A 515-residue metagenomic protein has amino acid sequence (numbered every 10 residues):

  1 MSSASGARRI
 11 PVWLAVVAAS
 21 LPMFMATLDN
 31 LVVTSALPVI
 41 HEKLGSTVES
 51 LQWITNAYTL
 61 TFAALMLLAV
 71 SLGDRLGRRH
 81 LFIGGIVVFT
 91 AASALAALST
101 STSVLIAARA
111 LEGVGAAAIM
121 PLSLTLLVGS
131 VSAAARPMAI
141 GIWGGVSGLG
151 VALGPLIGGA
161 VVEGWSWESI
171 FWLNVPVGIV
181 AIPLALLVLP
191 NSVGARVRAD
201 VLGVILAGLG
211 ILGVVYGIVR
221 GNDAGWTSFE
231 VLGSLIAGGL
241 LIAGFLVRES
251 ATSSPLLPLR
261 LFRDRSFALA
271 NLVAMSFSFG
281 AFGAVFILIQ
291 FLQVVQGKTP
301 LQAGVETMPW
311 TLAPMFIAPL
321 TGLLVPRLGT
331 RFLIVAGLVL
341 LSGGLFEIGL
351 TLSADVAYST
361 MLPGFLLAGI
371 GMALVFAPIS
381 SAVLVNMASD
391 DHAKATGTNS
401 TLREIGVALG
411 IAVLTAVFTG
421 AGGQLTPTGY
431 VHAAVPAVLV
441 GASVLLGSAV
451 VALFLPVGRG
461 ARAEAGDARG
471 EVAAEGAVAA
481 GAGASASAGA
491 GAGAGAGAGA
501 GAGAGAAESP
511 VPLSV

Functional and structural regions predicted by a protein language model:
M1-L187, F316-T321, R327-I334, V339-S342 (+3 more regions): Transmembrane-helix bundle of Major Facilitator Superfamily
M1-P11, L455-V515: Intrinsic disorder in cytosolic terminal tails and internal cytosolic loops of multi-pass membrane transporters
S3-R8, A134, V180-G208, S250-R265 (+3 more regions): Flexible interhelical linker loops that connect adjacent transmembrane helices in multi-pass membrane transporters
V12-L28, V33-S35, L44, V48 (+7 more regions): 12-transmembrane solute porter fold
Y58, A64, L68, R79-H80 (+13 more regions): An amphipathic alpha-helix/helix-turn recognition signal
T102, S166, N191-V197, G221-T227 (+1 more regions): Membrane-interface helix caps and helix-loop-helix hairpins in membrane proteins
R136, V175-V193, G208-R220, A237-T252 (+1 more regions): C-terminal membrane-cytosol helix-exit motif in multi-pass small-molecule transporters
